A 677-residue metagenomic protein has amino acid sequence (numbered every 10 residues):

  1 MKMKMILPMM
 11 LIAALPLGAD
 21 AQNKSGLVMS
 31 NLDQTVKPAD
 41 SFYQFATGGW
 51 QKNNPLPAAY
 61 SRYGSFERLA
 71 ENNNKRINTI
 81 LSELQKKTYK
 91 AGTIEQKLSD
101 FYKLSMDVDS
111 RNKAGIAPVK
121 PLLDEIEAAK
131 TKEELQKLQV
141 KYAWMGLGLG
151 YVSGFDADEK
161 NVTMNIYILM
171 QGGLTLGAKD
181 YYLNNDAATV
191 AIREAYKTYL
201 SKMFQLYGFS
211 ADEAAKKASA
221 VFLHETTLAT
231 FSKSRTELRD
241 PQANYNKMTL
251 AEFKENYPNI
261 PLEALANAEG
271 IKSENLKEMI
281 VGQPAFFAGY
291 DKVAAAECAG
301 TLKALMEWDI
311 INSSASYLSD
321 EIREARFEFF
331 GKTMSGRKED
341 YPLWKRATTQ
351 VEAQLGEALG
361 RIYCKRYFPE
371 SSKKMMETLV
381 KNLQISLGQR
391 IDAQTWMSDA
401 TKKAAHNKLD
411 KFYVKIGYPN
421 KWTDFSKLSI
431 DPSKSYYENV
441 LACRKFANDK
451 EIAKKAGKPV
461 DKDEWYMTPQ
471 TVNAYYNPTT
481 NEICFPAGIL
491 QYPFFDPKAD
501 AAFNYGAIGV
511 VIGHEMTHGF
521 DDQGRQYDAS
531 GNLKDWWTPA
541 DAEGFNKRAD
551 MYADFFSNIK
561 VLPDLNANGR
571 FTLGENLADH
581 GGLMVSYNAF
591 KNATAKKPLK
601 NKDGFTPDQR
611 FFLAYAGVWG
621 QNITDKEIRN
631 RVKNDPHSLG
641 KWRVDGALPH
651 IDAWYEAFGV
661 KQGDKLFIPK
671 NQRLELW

Functional and structural regions predicted by a protein language model:
M1-Q22: Bacterial Sec-dependent N-terminal signal peptides
A13, A59-L81, A214-F231, N504-V510 (+1 more regions): Short secondary-structure subsegments characteristic of cysteine-rich extracellular domains
Q22-S30: Short, Gly/Pro- and small/polar-rich lid/capping loops
N31-K52, Y182, D186-Q205, L573 (+1 more regions): Hydrophobic/aromatic-rich, well-ordered segments within soluble, folded domains that form packed cores
K37-D40, F45-S110: Active-site-surrounding "flap" and adjacent substrate/cofactor-binding loops of secreted or lumenal enzymes, prototyped
W50-N54, L176-G177, P493: Short, solvent-exposed loop/turn elements at domain surfaces
A70, N256-N259, I280-F287, E352 (+2 more regions): Intrinsically disordered, low-complexity linker/terminal regions across diverse proteins
L84-T378, N382: Noncatalytic, helix-rich "gating/capping" subdomain that lines the substrate-entry/channel surface of large enzyme
